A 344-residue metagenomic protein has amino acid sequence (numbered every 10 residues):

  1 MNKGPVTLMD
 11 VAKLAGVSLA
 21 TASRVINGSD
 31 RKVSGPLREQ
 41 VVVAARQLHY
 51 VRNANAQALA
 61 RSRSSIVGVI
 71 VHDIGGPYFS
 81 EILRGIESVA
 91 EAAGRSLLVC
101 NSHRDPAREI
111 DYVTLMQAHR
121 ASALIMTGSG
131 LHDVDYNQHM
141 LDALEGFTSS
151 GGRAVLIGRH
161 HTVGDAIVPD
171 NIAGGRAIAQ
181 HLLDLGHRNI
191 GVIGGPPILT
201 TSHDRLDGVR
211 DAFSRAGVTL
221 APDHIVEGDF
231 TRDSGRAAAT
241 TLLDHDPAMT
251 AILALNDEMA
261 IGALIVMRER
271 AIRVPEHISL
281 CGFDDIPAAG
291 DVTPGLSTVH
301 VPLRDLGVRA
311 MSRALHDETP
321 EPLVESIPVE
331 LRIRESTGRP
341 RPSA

Functional and structural regions predicted by a protein language model:
M1-K3, T7, S62, I66-Q180 (+1 more regions): Alpha-helical recognition/docking segments in bacterial nutrient-uptake and carbohydrate-utilization systems
M1-S64, F213, R341: N-terminal helix-turn-helix DNA-binding module of bacterial transcription factors
S18, S122, R188-N189, A248-T250: Short acidic/polar active-site loop segments enriched in Thr and Asp
L48, A93, S150-G151, A216 (+2 more regions): Helix C-cap/helix->beta junction micro-motif
V71-E81, V99-R108, G130-D135, R159-A177 (+5 more regions): Hinge/beta->alpha junction and helix N-cap segments in small-molecule ligand-binding domains
R188-N189, L220-H224, R273-S279: Short acidic capping loops at alpha-helix termini that bridge into adjacent secondary structure
T240-A344: Flexible loop/turn connectors
